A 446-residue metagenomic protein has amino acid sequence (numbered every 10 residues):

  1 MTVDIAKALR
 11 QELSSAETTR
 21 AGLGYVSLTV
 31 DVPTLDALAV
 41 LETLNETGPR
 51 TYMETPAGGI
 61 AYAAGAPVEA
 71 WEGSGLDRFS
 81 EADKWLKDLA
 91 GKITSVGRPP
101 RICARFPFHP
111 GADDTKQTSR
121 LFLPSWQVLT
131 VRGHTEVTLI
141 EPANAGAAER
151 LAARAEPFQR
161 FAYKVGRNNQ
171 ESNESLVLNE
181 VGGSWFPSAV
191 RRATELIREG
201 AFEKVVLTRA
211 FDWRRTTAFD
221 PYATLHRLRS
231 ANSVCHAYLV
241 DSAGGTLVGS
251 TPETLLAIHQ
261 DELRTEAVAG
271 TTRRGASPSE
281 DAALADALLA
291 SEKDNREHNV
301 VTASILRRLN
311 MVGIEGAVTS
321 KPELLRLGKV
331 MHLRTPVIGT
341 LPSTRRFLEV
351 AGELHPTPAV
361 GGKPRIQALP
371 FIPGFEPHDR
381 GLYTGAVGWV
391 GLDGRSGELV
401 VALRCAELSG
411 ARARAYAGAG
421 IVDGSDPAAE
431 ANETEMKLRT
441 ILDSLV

Functional and structural regions predicted by a protein language model:
M1-G73: An N-terminal JmjN-like helical accessory module and its immediate linker preceding a catalytic domain
M1-T18, Y25, R132-A162, S250 (+3 more regions): Cytosolic ligand/metal-binding cores
A21-L28, G48-T55, R101-C103, E203-V205 (+1 more regions): A short, Trp-centered hydrophobic/proline-enriched beta-strand micro-motif
M53, W126-V128, A237-L239, L247-G249 (+3 more regions): Short beta-strand scaffold segments in enzyme catalytic cores
E81-W213, V312-E315, D443-V446: Non-catalytic accessory segments adjacent to catalytic cores
A104, V128, G200, L256 (+4 more regions): A residue-level signal for conserved active-site and pocket-lining positions in enzyme catalytic cores
G166-T254, H298-V301, I305, V312 (+4 more regions): Active-site pocket-lining segments that scaffold enzyme catalytic pockets across diverse folds
P336-V446: Conserved hydrophobic core element of enzyme catalytic domains
